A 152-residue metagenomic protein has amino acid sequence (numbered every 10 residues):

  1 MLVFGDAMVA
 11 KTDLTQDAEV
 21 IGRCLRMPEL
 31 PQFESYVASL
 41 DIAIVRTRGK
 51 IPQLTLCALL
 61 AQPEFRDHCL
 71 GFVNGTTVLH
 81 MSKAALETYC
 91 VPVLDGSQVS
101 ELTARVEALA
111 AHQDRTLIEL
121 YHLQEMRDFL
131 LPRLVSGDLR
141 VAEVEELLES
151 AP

Functional and structural regions predicted by a protein language model:
M1-A61, N74-G75, S82-K83: A short beta-sheet element
K50-I51, T55-H68, F72-L79, A84-P152: Amphipathic alpha-helical coiled-coil/heptad-repeat segments
